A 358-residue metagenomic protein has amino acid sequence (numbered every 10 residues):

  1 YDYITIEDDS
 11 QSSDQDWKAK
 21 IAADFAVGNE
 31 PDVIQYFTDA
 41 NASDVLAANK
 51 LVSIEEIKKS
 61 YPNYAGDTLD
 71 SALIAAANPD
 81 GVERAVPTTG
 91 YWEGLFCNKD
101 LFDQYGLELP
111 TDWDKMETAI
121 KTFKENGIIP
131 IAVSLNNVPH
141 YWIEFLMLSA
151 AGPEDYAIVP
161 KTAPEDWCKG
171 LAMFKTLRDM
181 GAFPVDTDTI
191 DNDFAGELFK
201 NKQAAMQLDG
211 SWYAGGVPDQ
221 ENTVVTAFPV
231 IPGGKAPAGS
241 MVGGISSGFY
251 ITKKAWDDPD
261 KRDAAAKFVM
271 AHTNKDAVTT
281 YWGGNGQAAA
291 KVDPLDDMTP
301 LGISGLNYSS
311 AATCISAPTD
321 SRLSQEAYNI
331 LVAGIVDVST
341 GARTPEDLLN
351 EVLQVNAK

Functional and structural regions predicted by a protein language model:
Y1-A48, K59-A65, P232-P237, D347 (+1 more regions): Conserved N-terminal structural module of periplasmic/extracytoplasmic solute-binding proteins
A23-D24, P31-D32, N63-D100, I129-P130 (+2 more regions): A structural signal for short loop-to-beta-strand junctions that line the ligand-binding cleft of periplasmic/secreted
F37-E93, E108, E117, W142-F145 (+2 more regions): Hinge/lid segment of periplasmic solute-binding proteins
E55-L69, E108, A150-L171, V230-M241 (+4 more regions): Short, solvent-exposed loop/beta-turn-alpha elements that line the ligand-binding surface or hinge of extracytoplasmic
A75-T88, E93, E117-P160, A204: Extracytoplasmic/periplasmic solute-binding protein
N78, G284-A290, S304-A357: C-terminal capping/gating helix-and-loop segments adjacent to ligand/active sites or protein-protein/ligand interfaces
Y105, M180, D219-G284: Extracytoplasmic/periplasmic substrate-recognition and gating elements
I120-F123, V159-D188: Glycine-centered hinge/linker elements that transmit conformational signals in sensory and ligand-binding systems
